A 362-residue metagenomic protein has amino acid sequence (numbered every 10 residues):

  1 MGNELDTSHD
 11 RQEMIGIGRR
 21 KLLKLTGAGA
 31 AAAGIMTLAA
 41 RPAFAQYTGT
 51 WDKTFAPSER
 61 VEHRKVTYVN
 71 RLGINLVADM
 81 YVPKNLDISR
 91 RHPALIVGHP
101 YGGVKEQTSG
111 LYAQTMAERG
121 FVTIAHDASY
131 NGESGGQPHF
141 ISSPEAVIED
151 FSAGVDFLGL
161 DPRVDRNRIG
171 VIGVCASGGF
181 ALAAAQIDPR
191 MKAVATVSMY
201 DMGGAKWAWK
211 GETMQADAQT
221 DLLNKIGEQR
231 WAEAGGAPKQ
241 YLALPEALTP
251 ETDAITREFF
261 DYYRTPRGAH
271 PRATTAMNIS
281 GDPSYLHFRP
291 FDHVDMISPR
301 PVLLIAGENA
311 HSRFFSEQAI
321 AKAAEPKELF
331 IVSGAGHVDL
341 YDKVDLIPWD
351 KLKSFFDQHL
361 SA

Functional and structural regions predicted by a protein language model:
M1-K21: N-terminal secretory signal peptides
G49-R90: N-terminal cap/lid segment of alpha/beta-hydrolase-fold proteins
G102-Q114: The serine-hydrolase catalytic nucleophile loop
A117-E133: Conserved alpha/beta-hydrolase
S142-D161: Alpha/beta-hydrolase active-site loop
L182-Y262: Alpha/beta-hydrolase-fold enzymes
L304-A306: Short beta-strand/loop motif that positions the catalytic acidic residue of the alpha/beta-hydrolase fold
A335-D345: Catalytic histidine-centered segment of alpha/beta-hydrolase-like enzymes
